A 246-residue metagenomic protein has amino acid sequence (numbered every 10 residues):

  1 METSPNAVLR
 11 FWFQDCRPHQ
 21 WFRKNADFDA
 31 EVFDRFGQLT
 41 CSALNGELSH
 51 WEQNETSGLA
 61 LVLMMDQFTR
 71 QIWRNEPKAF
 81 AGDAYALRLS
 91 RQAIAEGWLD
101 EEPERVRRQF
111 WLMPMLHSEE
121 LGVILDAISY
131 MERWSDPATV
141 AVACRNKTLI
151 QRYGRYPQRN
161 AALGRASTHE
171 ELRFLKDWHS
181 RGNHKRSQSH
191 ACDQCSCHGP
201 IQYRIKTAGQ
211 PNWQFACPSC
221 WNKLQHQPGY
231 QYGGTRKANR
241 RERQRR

Functional and structural regions predicted by a protein language model:
M1-N75, A79-N183: Intrinsically disordered, low-complexity activation-like regions
I150, A216-C217: Active-site scaffold segments
H184-D193, L224: A broadly conserved sequence feature marking short terminus-proximal activation segments in nucleic acid-centric
R186-Q188, I201, W213: Short metal-coordination and nucleic-acid-contact micro-motifs, chiefly zinc-binding Cys/His arrays
C192-C195, I205, C217-C220: Short cysteine-rich clusters marking metal-coordination/redox-active sites
H198-I201, L224: Cys/His-rich microdomains that often coordinate metals
Y203-F215: Short linker/helix segments within small regulatory modules
P218-R246: Short metal-binding segments enriched for Cys and/or His
